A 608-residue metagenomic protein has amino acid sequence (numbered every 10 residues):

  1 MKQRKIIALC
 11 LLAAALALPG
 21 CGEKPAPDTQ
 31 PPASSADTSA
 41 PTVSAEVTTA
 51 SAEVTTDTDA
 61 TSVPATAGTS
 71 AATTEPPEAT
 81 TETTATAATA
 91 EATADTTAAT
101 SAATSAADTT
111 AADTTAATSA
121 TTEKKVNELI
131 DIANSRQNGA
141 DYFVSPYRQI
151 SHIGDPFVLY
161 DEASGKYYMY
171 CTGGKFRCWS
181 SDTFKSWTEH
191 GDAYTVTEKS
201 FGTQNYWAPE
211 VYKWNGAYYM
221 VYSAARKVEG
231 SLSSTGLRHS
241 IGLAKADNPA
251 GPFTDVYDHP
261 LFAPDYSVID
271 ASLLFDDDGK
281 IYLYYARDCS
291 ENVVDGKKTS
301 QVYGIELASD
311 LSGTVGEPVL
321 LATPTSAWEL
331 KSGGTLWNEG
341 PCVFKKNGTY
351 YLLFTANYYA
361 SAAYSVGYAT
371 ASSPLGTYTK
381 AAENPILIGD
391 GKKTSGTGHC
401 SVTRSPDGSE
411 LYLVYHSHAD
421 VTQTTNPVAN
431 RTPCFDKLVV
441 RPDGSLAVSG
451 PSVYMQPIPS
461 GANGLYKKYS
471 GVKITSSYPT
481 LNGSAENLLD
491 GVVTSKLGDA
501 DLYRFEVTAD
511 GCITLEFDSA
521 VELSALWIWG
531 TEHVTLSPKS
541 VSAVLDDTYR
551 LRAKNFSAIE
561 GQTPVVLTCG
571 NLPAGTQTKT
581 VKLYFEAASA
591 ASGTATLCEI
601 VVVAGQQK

Functional and structural regions predicted by a protein language model:
L18-G20: C-terminal motif of bacterial Sec signal peptides marking the signal peptidase cleavage site
G22-T29: Bacterial lipoprotein signal-peptidase II cleavage site
K24, E123-W207, K213-I269, D276-G333 (+4 more regions): Beta-rich carbohydrate-recognition and catalytic domains
S34-T122: Extracellular mucin-like PTS domains
L159-Y160, L307, F344-K345, C512-E522 (+1 more regions): Extracellular and analogous surface-interaction loops
S181, A244-D247, A363-S372, F517-V521 (+1 more regions): Non-cytosolic beta-sandwich-type ligand-binding/adhesion modules
P457-S519, W529-L536, Q606-Q607: Disordered, acidic Ser/Thr/Pro-rich linker "stalks" and the adjacent N-terminal cap of the next globular domain
V534-Q606: Trp- and acidic/polar-enriched beta-sheet ligand-binding modules for extracellular glycan and matrix recognition
